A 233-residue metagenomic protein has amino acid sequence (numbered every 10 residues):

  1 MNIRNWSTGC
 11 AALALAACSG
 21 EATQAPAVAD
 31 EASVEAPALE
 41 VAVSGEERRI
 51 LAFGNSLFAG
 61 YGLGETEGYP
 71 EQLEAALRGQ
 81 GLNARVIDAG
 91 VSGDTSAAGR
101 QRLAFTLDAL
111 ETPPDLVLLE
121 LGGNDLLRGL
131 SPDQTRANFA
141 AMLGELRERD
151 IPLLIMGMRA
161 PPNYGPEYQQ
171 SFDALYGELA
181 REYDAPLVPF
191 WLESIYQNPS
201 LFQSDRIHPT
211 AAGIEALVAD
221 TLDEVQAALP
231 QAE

Functional and structural regions predicted by a protein language model:
M1-A16: Sec-dependent bacterial lipoprotein signal peptides
A14, R85-I87, L154: Conserved Rossmann-like nucleotide-binding pocket used by diverse enzymes that bind dinucleotide cofactors
C18-A22: Bacterial signal peptide processing site
V28-S92, A104-P113: Serine-esterase "nucleophile elbow" of acetyl-processing enzymes
G60, D94-S96, N163, Q197: Generic structural signal for helix capping and beta-alpha/helix-loop junctions
G90-G99, G122: Subtilisin-like peptidase catalytic core
Q101-E233: Alpha-helical cap/lid subdomain in secreted, periplasmic, or secretory-pathway luminal O-acyl-processing enzymes
